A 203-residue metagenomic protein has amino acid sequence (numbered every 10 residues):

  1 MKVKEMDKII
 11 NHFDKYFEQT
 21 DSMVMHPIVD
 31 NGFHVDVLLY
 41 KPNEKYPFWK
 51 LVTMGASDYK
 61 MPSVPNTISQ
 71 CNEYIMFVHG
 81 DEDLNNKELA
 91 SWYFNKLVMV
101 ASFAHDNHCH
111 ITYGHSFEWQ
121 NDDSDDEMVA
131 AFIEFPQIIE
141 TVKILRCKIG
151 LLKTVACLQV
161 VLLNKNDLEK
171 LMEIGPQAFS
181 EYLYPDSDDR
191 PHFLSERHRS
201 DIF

Functional and structural regions predicted by a protein language model:
M1-L51, S57-S63, T67-Q70, I75-F203: Acidic, proline/glycine-rich low-complexity IDRs
